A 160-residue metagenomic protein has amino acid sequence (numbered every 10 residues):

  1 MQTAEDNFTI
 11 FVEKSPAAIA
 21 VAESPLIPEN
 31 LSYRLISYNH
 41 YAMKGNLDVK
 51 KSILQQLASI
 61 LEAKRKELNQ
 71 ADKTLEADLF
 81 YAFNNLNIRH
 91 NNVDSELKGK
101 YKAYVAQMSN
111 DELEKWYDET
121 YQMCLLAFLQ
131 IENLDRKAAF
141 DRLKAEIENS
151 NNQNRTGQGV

Functional and structural regions predicted by a protein language model:
M1-Y33, N39: Helix-loop junctions and short alpha-helical segments
E23, A42-N46, S109: Residue-level detector of alpha-helix boundaries and kinks
P28, L47-K50, E114, D118: Alpha-solenoid helical-repeat scaffolds
L31-K51: A long, hydrophobic alpha-helical segment
G45-A71: Extended serine/threonine-enriched, polar tracts that run as long, contiguous segments within proteins
Q55, K66, Q70-V160: Alpha-helical oligomerization segments
